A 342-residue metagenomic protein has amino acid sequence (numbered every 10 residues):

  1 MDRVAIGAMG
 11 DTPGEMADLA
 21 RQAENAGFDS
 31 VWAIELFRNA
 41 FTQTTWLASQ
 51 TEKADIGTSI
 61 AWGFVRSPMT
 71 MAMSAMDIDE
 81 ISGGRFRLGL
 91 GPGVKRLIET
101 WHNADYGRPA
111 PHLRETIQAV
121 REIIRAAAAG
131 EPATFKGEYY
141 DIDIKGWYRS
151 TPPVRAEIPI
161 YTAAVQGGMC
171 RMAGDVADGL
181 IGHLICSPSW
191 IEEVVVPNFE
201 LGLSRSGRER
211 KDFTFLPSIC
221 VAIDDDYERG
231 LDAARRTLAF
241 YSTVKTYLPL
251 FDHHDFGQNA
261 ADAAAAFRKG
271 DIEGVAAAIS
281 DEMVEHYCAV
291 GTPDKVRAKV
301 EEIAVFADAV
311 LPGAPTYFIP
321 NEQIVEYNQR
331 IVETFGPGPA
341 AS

Functional and structural regions predicted by a protein language model:
M1-S342: Active-site-adjacent structural elements that line small-molecule/cofactor binding pockets in enzymes
